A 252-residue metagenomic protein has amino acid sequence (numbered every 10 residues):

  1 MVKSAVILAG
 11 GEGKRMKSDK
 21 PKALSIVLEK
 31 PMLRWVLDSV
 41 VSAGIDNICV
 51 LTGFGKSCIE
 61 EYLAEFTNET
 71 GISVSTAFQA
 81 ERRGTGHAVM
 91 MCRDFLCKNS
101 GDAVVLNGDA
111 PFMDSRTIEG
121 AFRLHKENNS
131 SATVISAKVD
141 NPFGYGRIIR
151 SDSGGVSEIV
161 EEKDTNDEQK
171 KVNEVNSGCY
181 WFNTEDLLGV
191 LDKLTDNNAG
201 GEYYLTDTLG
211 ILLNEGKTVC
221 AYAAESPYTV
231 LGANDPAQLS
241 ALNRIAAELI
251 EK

Functional and structural regions predicted by a protein language model:
M1-S18: N-terminal nucleotide-binding beta1-loop-alpha1 segment
M1-S4, K30-L106, M113-R116, R123 (+1 more regions): Conserved N-terminal catalytic core of the sugar/cofactor nucleotidyltransferase
V2, N173-K252: Conserved alpha/beta core of the MobA/IspD/sugar-nucleotide pyrophosphorylase nucleotidyltransferase superfamily
A5-I7, C49-V50, V105, A132-I135 (+1 more regions): Structural beta-sheet core signal
V6-G10, I26, V36: A conserved hydrophobic helix/loop-capping motif in glycosyltransferases and polysaccharide synthases
K14, A110-F112: Acidic metal-phosphate-binding loop of nucleotide-sugar-dependent transferases
K20-L24, L194-N197: Short glycine-enriched, charge-decorated loop/helix-capping segments at active-site entrances that position
M113-A199, T208: Conserved core of the sugar-phosphate nucleotidyltransferase
